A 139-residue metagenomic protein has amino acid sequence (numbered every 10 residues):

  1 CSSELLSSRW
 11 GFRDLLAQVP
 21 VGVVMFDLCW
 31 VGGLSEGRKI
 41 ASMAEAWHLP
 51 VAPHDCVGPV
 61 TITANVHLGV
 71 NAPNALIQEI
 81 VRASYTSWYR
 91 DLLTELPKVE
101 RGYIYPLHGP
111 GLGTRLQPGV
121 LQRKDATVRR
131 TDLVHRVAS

Functional and structural regions predicted by a protein language model:
C1-Y103, L107, G111: Shared catalytic-loop signature of beta/alpha-barrel
L112-S139: Extended hydrophobic packing segments that form well-structured cores
